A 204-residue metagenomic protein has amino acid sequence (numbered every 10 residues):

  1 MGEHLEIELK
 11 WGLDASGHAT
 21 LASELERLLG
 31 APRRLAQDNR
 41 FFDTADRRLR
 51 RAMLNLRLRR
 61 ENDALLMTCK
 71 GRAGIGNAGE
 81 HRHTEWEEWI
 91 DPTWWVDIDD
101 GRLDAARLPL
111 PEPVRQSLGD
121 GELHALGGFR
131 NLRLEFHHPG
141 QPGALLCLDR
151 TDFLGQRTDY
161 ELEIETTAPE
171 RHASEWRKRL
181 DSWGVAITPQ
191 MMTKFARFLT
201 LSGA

Functional and structural regions predicted by a protein language model:
M1-A204: Phosphate-end processing signature that detects enzymes handling 5′-triphosphorylated RNA and polyphosphate
